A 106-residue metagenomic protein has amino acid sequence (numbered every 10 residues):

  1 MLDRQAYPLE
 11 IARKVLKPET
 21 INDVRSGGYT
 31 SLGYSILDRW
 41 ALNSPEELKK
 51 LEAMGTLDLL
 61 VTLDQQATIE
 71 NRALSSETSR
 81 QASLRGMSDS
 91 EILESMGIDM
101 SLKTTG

Functional and structural regions predicted by a protein language model:
M1, L59-T62, S83, I92: Acidic/proline-rich low-complexity IDRs
M1-R4, T104-G106: Short acidic DE-rich linear segments
L2-E19, G27, Y34, K50: Terminal low-complexity "docking" segments
R13-K14, N22, S90-S95: Polar/charged alpha-helical tracts
R25-Q66: Amphipathic alpha-helical packing elements
L60-S79: Phosphate/adenylate-binding glycine loop and adjacent helical scaffold
A82-G106: Amphipathic alpha-helical binding modules
